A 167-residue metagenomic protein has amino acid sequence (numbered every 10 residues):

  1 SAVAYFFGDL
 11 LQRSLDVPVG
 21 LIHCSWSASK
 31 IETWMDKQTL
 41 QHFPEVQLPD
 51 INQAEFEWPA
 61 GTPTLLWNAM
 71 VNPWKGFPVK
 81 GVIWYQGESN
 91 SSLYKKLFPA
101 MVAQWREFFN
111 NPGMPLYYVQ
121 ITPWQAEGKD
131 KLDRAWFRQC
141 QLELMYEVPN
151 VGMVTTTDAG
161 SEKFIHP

Functional and structural regions predicted by a protein language model:
S1-P167: Cell-envelope and extracellular/periplasmic
